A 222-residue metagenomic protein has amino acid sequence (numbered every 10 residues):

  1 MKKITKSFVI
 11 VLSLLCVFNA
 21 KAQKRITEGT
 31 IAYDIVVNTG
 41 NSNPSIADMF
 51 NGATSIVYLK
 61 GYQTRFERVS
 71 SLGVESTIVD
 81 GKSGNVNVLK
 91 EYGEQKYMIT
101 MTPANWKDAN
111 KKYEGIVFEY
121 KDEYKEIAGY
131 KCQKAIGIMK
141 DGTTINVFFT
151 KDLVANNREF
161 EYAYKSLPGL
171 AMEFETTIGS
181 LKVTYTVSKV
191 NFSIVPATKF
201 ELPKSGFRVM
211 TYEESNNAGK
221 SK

Functional and structural regions predicted by a protein language model:
M1-I26: Bacterial Sec-dependent N-terminal signal peptides
K24-K222: Extended soluble regions of mature proteins
